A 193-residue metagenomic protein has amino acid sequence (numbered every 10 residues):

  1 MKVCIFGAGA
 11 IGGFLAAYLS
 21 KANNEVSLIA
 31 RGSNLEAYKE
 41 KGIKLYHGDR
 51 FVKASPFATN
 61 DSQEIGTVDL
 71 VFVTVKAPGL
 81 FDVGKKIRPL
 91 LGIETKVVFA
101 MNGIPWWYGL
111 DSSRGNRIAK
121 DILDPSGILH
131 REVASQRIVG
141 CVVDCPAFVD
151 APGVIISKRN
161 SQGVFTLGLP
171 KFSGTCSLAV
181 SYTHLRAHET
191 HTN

Functional and structural regions predicted by a protein language model:
M1-H47: NAD(P)+-binding Rossmann beta1-loop-alpha1 motif at the extreme N-terminus of oxidoreductases
G9, G32, G103, K171-S173: Residue-level signal for short, function-critical loop segments
G12, L35, W106, A147 (+1 more regions): Flexible, glycine-rich phosphate/dinucleotide-binding loops and adjacent beta-alpha linkers at cofactor/substrate
L28, A58-T59, L167: Generic preference for hydrophobic
H47, N60, V142, R159 (+1 more regions): Pocket-edge structural micro-motifs
V52-S55, N60-A151: Rossmann-like NAD(P)(H) cofactor-binding subdomain of soluble oxidoreductases
S112-A119, G153-A179: Short beta-strand and adjoining strand-loop segment in the mid-core of the Rossmann-like NAD(P)-dependent dehydrogenase
T183-T190: Conserved small/polar residues in nucleotide/adenosyl-binding loops
